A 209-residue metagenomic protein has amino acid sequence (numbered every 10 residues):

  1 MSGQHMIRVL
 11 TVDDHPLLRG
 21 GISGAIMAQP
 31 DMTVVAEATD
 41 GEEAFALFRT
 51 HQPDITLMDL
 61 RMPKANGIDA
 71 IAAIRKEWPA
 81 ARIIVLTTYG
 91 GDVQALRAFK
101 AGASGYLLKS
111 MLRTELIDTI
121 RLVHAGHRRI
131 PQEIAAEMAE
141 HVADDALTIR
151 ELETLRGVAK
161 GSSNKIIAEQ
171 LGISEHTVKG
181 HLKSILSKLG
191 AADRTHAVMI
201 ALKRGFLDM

Functional and structural regions predicted by a protein language model:
H5-L18, I22-I26: Conserved acidic segment of CheY-like receiver
L18, P63, G91: The feature encodes the CheY-like receiver
E37-I55: Acidic, metal-coordinating helix/loop segments flanking the phosphotransfer/catalytic sites of two-component signaling
D40-E43, K64-D69: Acidic catalytic/metal-coordinating carboxylates
A46, I68-A80: Short amphipathic alpha-helix used as the core "switch/output" element in two-component signaling
D59, T87: Active-site residues of response regulator receiver
V93-K100, S104-I149, E153, F206: Short, flexible helix-to-coil linker/hinge segments that flank and couple to helix-turn-helix
G161-H196: Recognition helix of helix-turn-helix DNA-binding domains
